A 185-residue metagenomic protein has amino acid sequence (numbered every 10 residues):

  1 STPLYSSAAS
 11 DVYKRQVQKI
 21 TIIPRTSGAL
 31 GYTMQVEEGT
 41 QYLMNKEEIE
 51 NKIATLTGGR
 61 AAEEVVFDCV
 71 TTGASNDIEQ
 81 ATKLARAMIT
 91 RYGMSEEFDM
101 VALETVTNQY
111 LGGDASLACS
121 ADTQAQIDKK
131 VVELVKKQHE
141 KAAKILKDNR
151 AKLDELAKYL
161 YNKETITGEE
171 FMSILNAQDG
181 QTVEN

Functional and structural regions predicted by a protein language model:
S1-A9, Y13: Single conserved hydrophobic/aromatic residue that forms the stacking wall/gate of nucleotide- or nucleobase-binding
S10-N185: Soluble catalytic regions of large protease machineries
